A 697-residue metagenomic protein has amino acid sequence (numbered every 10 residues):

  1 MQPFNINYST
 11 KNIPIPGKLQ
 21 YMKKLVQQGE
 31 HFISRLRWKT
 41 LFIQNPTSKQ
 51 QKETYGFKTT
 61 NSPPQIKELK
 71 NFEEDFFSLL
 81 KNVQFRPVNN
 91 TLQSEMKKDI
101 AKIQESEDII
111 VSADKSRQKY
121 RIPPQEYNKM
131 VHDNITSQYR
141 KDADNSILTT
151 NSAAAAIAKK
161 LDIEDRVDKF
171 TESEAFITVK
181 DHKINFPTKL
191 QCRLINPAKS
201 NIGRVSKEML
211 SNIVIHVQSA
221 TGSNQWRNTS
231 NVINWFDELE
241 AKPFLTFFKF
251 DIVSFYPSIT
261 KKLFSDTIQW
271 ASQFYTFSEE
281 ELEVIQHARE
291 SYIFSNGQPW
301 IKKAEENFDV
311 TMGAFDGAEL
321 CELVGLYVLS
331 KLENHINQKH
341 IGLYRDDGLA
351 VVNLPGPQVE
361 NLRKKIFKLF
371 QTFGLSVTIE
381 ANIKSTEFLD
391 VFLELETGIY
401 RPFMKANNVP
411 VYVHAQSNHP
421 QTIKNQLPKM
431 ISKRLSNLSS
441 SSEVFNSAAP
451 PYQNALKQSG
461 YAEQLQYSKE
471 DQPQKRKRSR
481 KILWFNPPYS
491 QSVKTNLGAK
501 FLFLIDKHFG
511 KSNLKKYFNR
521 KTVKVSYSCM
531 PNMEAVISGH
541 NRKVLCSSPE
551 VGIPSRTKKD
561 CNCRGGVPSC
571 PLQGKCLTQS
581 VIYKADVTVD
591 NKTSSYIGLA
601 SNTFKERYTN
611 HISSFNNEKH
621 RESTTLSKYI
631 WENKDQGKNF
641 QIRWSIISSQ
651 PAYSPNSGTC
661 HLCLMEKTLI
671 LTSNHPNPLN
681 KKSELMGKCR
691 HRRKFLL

Functional and structural regions predicted by a protein language model:
M1-D181, Q474, S479-F501, D506-H508: Non-catalytic, polymerase-adjacent accessory regions of viral genome-replication enzymes
I100-E105, V111-K115, I122-M130, N134 (+5 more regions): Reverse-transcriptase-like RNA-dependent polymerase core
E172-T221, V253-P257, A304-N334: Conserved pre-motif C helix in the palm subdomain of viral-like polymerases
T178, M209, D251, G313 (+5 more regions): GIY-YIG nuclease signature motif recognition
L239-K365, L369, E380-F388, E396: Conserved polymerase palm-domain catalytic core
F277-E280, H340-L343, A350-I423, K429 (+3 more regions): Polymerase palm active-site segment centered on the conserved acidic dipeptide of motif C
F388, N602-P655: Conserved short loop/helix modules at catalytic or binding sites in compact beta-alpha or helix-hairpin-helix contexts
Q466, Q474-S613, F640-R643, S657 (+1 more regions): GIY-YIG nuclease catalytic motif and its immediate N-terminal context
